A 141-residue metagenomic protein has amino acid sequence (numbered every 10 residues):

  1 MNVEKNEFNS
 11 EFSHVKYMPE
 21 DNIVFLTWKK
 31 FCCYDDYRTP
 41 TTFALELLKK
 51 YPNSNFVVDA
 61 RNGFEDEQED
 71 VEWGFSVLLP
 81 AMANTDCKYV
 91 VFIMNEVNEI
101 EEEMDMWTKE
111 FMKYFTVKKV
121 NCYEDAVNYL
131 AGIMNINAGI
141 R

Functional and structural regions predicted by a protein language model:
N2-R141: Amphipathic, Lys/Arg-enriched alpha-helical "gate/interface" segment within cytosolic domains that mediates
